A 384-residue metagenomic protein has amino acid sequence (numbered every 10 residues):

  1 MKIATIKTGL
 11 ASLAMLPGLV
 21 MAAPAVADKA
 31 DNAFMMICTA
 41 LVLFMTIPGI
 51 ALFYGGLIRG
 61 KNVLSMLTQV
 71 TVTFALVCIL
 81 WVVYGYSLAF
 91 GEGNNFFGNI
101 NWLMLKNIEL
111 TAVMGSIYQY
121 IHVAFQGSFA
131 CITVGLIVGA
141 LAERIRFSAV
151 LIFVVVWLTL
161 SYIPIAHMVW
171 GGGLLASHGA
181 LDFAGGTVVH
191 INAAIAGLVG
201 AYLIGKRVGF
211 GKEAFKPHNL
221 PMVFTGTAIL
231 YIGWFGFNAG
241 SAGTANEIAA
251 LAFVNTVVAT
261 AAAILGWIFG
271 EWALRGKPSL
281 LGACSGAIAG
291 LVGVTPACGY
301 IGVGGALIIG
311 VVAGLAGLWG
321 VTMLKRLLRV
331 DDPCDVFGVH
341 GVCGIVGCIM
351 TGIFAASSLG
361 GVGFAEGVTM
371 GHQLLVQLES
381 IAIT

Functional and structural regions predicted by a protein language model:
M1-A23: N-terminal secretory/membrane targeting signals
M21-T384: Glycine- and aromatic-enriched membrane alpha-helices
